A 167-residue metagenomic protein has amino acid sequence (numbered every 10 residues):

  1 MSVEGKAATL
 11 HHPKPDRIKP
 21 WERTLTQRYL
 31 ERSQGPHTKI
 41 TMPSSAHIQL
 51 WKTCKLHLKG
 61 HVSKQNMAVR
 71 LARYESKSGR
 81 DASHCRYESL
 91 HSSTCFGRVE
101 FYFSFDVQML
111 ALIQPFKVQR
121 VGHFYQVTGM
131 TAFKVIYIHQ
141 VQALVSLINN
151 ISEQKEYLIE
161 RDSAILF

Functional and structural regions predicted by a protein language model:
M1-F167: Terminal interaction-prone segments of large eukaryotic proteins
